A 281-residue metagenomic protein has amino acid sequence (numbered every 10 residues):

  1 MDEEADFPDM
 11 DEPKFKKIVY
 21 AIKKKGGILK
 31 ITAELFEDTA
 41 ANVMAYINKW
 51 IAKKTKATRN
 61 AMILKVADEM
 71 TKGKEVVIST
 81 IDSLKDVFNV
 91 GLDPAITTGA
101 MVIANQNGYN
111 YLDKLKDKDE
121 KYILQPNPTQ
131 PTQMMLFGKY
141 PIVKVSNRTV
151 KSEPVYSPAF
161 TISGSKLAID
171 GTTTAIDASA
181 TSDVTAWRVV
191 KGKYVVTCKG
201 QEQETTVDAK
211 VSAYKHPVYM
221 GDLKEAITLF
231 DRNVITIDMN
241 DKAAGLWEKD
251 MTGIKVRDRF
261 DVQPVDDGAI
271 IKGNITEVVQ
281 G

Functional and structural regions predicted by a protein language model:
M1-D2, P8-D11, D38-A40, Y111-K114 (+2 more regions): Short helix/loop capping segments that flank catalytic or ligand/cofactor-binding pockets
M1-K25, K85: Assembly/oligomerization interface modules of large self-assembling protein complexes
L29-A40: A generic structural motif
A40-N48, A52: Short, charged, low-complexity patches
N60-K74: Short, glycine/acidic-rich hinge or "gate" loops at secondary-structure transitions that mediate conformational
E75-D258, Q280-G281: Extended oligomerization regions of viral-like shell subunits
F260-G281: Structural signal for terminal/edge beta-strands and the immediately following C-terminal loop/tail that closes
